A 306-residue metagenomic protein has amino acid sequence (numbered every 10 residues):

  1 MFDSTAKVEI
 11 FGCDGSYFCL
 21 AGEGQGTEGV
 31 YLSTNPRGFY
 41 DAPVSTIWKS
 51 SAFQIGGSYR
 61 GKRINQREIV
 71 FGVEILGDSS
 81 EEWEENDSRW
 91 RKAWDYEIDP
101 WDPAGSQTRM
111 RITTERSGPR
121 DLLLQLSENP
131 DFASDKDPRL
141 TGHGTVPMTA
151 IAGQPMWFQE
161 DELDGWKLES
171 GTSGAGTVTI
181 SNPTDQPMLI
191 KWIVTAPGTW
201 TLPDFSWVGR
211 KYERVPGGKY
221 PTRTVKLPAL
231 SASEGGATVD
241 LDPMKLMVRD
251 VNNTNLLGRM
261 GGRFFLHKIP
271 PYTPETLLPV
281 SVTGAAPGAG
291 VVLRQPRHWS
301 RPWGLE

Functional and structural regions predicted by a protein language model:
M1-W48: Polar/acidic, low-complexity leader/linker segments enriched in S/T/G and N/D
D3-F11, T108-M110, T201-W207, L246-V248: Short polybasic amphipathic segments
S33-V70, D131-K136: Short, solvent-exposed beta-alpha or beta-beta edge segments that form flexible loop/patches at the rim of ligand
S50, Q54-E84, T141-M156, L278: Oligomerization/assembly interface segments of phage tail-like spikes and tubes
K62-L122: Long, hydrophobic/aromatic-enriched structural stretches that serve as scaffold segments
R63-R67, D102-A104, L140-G144, T184-Q186 (+1 more regions): Solvent-exposed loop and beta-edge segments used for protein-protein assembly and interaction
A104-W157, H298: Short beta-strand and beta-hairpin "edge-sheet" elements
E160-E306: Intrinsically disordered, low-complexity segments enriched in serine, threonine, and glycine
